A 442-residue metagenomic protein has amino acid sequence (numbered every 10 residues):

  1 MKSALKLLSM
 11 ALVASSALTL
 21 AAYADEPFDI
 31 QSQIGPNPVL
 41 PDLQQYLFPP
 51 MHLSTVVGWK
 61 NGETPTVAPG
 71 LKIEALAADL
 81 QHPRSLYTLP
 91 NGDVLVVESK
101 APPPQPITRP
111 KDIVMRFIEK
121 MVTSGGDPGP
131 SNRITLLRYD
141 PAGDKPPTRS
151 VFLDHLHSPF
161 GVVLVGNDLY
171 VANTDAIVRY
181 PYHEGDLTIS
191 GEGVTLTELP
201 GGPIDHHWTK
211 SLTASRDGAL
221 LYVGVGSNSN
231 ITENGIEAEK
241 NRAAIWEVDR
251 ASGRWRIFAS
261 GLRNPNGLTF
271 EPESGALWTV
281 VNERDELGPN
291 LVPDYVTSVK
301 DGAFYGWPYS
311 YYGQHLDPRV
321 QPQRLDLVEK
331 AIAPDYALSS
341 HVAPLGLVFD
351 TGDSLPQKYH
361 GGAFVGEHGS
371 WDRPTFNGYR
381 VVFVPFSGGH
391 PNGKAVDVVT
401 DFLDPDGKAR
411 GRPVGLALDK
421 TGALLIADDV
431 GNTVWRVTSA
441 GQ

Functional and structural regions predicted by a protein language model:
D25-A68, P104-G129, H207-T209, S227-E233 (+5 more regions): Beta-propeller domain segments
A77-D79, V151-L156, L196-I204, I257-G261 (+3 more regions): Surface loop/turn motifs at the tips and blade-to-blade linkers of beta-strand repeat domains
L86, V162, L212, P265-L268 (+2 more regions): Hydrophobic core register within WD40 beta-propeller blades
L89-N91, L164-G166, A214-G218, P272-S274 (+2 more regions): Residue-level detector of Asp-centered blade-edge/turn motifs that repeat once per structural unit in beta-propeller
N91, S99-A101, T174-A176, Y182 (+5 more regions): Short loop/turn segments immediately following the C-termini of beta-strands
D93-L95, D168-V171, L220-G224, A276-V280 (+2 more regions): Conserved beta-propeller blade signature
K145-D168, N173-S215: Asp-box/WD-like beta-propeller blade repeats and closely related beta-sheet repeat scaffolds
A417-Q442: Blade-level signature of beta-propeller repeat domains, shared across WD40, Kelch, NHL, RCC1 and BNR/Asp-box propellers
